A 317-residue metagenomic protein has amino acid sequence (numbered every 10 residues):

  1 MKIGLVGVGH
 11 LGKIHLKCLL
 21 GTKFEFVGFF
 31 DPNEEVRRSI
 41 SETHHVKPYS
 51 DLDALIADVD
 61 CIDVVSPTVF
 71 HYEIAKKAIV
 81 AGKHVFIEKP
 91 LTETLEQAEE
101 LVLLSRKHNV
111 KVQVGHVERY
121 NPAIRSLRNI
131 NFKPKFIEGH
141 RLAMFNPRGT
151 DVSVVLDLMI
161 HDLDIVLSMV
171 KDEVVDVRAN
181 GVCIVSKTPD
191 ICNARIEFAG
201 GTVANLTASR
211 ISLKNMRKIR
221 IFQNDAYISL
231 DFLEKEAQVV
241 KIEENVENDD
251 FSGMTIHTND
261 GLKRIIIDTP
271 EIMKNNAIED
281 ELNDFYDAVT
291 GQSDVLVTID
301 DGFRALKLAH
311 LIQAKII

Functional and structural regions predicted by a protein language model:
M1-T43, V166: N-terminal Rossmann-like dinucleotide-binding module
H15, H44-V102: Beta-loop-alpha module in the N-terminal Rossmann-like domain of NAD(P)-dependent dehydrogenases, especially those
V46, A81-K83, H108-K111, T202: A short helix->loop->beta-strand "cap" motif at the edges of active sites that frequently abuts
S50, I87, V112-V114, E138 (+1 more regions): Hydrophobic residues in well-ordered beta-strands that form the structural core
A54, C61-S66, D280-I317: C-terminal helix-rich "cap/oligomerization" subdomain common to oxidoreductases
T92-G149: A contiguous active-site-proximal alpha/beta segment in oxidoreductase catalytic domains
G115-P122, F145-D176, P189, G302: Mid-domain beta-loop-alpha active-site segment that forms a flexible, acidic cofactor/metal-binding surface
L163-V240, I272-Q292: Contiguous beta-strand/loop segments that form the cofactor/metal-binding neighborhood of enzyme cores
